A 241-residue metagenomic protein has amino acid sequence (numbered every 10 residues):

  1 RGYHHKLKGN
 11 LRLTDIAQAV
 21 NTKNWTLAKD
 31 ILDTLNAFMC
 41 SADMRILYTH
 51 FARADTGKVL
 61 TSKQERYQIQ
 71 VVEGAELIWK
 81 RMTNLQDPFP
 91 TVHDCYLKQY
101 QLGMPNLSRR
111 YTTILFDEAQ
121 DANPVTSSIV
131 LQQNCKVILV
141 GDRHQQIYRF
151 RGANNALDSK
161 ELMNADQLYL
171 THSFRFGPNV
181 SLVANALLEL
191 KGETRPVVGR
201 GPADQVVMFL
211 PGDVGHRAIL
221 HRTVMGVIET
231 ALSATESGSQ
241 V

Functional and structural regions predicted by a protein language model:
R1, R109, T113, Q120-Q205 (+2 more regions): Conserved helicase motor core of SF1/SF2 NTP-dependent helicases
G2-H4, K8, S41, S62: General helical secondary-structure elements
H5-L13, A17: N-terminal membrane-targeting/anchoring modules of bacterial envelope and secretion proteins
L11, T91, R175-F176: Short coil/turn linker and secondary-structure boundary residues
T14-T113, P124-I129, R149: Accessory N-terminal region flanking or inserted into the helicase ATPase core in nucleic-acid motor proteins
P211: Active-site-surrounding "flap" and adjacent substrate/cofactor-binding loops of secreted or lumenal enzymes, prototyped
S239-V241: Conserved RecA-like helicase motor-core motifs
